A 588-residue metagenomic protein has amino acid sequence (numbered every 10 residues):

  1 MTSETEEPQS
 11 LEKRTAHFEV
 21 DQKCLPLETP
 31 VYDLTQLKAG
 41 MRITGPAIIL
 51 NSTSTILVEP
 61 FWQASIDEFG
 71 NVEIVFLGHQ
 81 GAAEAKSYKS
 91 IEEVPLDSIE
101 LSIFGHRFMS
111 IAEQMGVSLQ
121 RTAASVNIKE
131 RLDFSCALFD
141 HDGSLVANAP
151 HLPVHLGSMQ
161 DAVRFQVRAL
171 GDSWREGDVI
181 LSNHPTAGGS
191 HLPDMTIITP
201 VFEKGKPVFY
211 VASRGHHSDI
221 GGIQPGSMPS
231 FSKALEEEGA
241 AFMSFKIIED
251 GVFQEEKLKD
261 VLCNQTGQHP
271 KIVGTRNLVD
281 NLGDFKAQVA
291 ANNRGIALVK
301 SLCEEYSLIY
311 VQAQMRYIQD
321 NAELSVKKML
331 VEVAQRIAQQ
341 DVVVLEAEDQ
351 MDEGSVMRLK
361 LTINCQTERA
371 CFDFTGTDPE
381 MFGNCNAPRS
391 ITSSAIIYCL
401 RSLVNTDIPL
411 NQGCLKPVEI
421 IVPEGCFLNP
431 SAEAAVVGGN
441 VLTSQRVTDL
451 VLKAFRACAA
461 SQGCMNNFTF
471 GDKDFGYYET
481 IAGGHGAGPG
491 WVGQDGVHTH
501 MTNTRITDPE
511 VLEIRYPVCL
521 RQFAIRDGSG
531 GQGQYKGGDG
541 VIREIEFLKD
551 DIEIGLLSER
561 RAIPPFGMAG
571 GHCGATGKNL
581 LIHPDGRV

Functional and structural regions predicted by a protein language model:
M1-V588: C-terminal, non-catalytic interaction/recognition modules in large multi-subunit enzymes and RNPs
